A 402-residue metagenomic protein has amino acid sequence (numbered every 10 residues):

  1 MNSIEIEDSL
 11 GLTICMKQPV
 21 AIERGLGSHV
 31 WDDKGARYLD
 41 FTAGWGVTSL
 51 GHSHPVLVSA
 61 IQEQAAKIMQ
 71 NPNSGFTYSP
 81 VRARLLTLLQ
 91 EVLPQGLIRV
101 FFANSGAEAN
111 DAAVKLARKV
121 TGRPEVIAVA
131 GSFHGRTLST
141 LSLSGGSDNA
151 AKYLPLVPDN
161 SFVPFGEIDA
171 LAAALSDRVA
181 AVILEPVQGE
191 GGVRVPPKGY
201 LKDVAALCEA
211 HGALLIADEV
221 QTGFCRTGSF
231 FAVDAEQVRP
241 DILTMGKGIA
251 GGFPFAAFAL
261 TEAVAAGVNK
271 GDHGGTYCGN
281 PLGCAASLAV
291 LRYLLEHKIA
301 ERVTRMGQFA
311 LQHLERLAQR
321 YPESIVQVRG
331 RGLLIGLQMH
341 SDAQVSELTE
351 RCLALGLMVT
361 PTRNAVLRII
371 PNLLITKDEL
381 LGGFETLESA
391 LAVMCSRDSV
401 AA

Functional and structural regions predicted by a protein language model:
M1-A402: Conserved N-terminal phosphate-binding loop of PLP-dependent enzymes in the Aspartate aminotransferase
